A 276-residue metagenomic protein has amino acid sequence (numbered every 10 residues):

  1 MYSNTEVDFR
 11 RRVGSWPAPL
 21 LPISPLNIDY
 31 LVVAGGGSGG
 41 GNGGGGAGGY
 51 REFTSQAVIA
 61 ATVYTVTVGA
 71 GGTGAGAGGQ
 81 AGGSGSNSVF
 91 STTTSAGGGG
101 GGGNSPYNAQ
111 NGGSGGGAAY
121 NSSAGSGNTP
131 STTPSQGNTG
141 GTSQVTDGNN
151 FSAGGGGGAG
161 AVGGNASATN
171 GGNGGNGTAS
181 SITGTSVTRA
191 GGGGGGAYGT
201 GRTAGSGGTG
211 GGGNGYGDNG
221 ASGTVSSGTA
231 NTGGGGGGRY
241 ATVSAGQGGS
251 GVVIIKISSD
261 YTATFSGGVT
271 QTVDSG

Functional and structural regions predicted by a protein language model:
Y2-P19, P25-G276: Low-complexity, glycine/proline-biased repetitive segments and flexible coils/loops
